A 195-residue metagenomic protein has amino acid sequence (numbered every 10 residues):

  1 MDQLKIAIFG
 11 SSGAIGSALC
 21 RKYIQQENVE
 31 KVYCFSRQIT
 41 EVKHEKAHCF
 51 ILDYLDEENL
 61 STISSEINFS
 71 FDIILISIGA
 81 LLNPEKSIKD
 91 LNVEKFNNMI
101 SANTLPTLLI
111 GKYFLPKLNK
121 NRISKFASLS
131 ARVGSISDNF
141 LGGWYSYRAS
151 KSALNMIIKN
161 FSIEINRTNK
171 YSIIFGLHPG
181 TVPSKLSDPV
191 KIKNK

Functional and structural regions predicted by a protein language model:
I8-Q25: N-terminal Rossmann NAD(P)H-binding glycine-rich loop of SDR-like oxidoreductase domains
I24-V42: Conserved glycine-rich Rossmann-like NAD(P)H-binding loop of the short-chain dehydrogenase/reductase
Q26, Y113-R122, T168: A short helix-coil junction within the Rossmann-fold of NAD(P)-dependent oxidoreductases
K43-E58: Rossmann-fold cofactor-recognition segment
A80, S87-S101, I123-R167, G180: Catalytic loop of short-chain dehydrogenase/reductase
G111-K112, K159: A short, exposed helix-loop element centered on a Lys and neighboring polar residues
P179-P189: Short, flexible catalytic-loop segment of classical short-chain dehydrogenase/reductase
